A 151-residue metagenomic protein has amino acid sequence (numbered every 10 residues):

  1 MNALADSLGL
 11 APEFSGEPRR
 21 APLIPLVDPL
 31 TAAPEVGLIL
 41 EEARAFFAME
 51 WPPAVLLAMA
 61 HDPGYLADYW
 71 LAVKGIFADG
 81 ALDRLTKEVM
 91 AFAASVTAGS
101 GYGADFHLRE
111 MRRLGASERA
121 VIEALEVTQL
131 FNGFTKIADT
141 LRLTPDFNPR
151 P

Functional and structural regions predicted by a protein language model:
M1-P151: Hydrophobic alpha-helical segments
